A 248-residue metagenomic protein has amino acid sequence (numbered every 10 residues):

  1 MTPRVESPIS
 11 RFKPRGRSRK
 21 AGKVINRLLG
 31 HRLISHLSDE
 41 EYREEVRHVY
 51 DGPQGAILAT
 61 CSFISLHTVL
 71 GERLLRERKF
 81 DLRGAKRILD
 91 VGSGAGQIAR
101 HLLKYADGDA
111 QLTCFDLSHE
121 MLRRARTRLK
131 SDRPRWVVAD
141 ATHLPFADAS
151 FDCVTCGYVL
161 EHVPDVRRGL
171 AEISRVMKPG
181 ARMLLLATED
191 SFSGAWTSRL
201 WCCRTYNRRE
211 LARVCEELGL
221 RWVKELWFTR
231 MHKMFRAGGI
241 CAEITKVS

Functional and structural regions predicted by a protein language model:
V5-D81, Q97, H101, M121-R124 (+1 more regions): Conserved class I S-adenosyl-L-methionine
L89-V91, A95-H143: Class I SAM-dependent methyltransferase SAM/SAH-binding core
T155: A conserved beta-strand element that flanks and buttresses the S-adenosyl-L-methionine
Y158-V159: Short catalytic micro-motifs in class I SAM-dependent methyltransferases
R167-P179: A short glycine-rich, Lys/Arg-flanked "PGG" loop and its adjoining helix->strand segment in the class I
A181-T188: Conserved beta-strand signature within the Rossmann-like core of class I S-adenosyl-L-methionine
A195-E210: Acceptor-substrate binding/catalytic loop of class I
L220-M231: Conserved S-adenosyl-L-methionine
